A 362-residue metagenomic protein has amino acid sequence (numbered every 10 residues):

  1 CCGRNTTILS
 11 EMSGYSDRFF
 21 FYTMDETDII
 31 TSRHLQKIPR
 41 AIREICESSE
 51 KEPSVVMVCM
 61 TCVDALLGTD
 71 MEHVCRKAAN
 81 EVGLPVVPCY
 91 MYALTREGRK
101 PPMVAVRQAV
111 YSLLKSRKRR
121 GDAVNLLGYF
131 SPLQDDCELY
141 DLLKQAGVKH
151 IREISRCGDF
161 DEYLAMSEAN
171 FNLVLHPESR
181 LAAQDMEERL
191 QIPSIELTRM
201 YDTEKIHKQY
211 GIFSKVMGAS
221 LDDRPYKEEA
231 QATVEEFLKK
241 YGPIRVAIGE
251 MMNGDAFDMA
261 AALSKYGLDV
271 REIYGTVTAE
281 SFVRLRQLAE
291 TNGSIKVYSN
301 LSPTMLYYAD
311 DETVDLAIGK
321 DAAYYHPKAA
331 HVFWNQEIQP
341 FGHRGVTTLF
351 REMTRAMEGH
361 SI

Functional and structural regions predicted by a protein language model:
C1-I362: An N-terminal assembly and electron-transfer interface module characteristic of large anaerobic redox and radical
